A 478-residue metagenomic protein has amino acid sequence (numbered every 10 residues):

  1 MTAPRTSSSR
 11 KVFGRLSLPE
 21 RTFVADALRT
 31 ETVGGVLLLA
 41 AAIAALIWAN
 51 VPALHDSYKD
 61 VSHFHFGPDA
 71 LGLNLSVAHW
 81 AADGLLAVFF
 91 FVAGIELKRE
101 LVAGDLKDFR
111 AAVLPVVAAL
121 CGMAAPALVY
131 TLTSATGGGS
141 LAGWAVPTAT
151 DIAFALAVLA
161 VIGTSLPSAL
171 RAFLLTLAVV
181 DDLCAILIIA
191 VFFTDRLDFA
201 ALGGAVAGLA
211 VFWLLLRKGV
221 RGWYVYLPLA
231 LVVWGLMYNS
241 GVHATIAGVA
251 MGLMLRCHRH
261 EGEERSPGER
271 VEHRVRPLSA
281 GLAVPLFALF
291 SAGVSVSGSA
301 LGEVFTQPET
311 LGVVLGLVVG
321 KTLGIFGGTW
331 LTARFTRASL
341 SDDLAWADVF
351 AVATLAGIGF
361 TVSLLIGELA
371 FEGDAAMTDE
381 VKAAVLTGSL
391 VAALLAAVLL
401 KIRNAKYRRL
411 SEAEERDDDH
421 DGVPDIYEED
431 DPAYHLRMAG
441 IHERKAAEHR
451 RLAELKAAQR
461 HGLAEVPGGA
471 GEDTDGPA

Functional and structural regions predicted by a protein language model:
T2-T30, I47-N50, G208, L216-K218 (+4 more regions): Predominantly late transmembrane helices and immediately cytosolic-facing juxtamembrane segments
A25-G34, A103-C121, L141, A169-L175 (+3 more regions): Membrane-interfacial loop-to-helix junctions in multi-pass inner-membrane proteins
L46-N50, G84-E100, A119-A135, I152-L156 (+15 more regions): Transmembrane alpha-helical segments of multi-pass membrane transport proteins and ion-pumping complexes
W48-D60, G72-A81, V92-F109, A124-A145: Transmembrane alpha-helix boundary signature
E100-L128, D198-A207, S297-I325, W346 (+2 more regions): Entry/N-cap segments of selected transmembrane alpha helices and their immediately preceding amphipathic helices
L132-W144, A190-D195, V362-K382: Interfacial helix-loop-helix junctions of multi-pass membrane proteins
L159-R256: Functional cores that coordinate and move charged inorganic groups
L231-V232, G302-G312, L369-L394: Structural signal for the N-terminal portions of transmembrane helices and their immediately preceding loop/interface
